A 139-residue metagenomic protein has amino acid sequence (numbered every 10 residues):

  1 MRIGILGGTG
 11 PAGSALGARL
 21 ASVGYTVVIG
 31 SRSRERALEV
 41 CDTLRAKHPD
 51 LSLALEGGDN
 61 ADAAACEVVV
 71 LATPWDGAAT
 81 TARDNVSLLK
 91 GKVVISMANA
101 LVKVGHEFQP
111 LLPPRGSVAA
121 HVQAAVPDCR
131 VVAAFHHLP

Functional and structural regions predicted by a protein language model:
M1-T43: NAD(P)+-binding Rossmann beta1-loop-alpha1 motif at the extreme N-terminus of oxidoreductases
G7, P11, E35, G58 (+2 more regions): Residues at secondary-structure transition points
T26, A54-E56, R130: Conserved beta-strand segments of alpha/beta enzyme cores
L38, A65, G91, D128-V131: A glycine-biased structural micro-motif
T43, D84, H121-V122: Generic structural signal for isolated residues within well-ordered alpha-helices
R45-H48, L112-P113: Short, hinge-like loop/turn segments at secondary-structure boundaries
H48-V93, N99-H106: Rossmann-like NAD(P)-binding element
A98-P139: Rossmann-fold NAD(P)-binding glycine/threonine-rich loop
